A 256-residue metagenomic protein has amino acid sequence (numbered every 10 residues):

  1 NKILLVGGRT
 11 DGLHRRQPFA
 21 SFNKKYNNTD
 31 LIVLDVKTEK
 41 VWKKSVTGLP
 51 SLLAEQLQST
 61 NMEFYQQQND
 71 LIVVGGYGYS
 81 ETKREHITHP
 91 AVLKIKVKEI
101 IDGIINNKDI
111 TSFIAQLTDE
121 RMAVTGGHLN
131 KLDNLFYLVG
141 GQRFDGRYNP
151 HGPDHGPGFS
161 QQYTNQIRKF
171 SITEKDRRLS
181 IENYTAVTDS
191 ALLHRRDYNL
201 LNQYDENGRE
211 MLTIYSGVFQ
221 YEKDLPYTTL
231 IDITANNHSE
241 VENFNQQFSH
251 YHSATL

Functional and structural regions predicted by a protein language model:
N1, E55-F64, T125-L129, R196-L201 (+1 more regions): Beta-propeller and closely related beta-sheet repeat lectin domains
K2, R9-D11, Y77-Y79, Q142-F144 (+1 more regions): Residue-level signature of beta-propeller blades and closely related beta-rich strand-turn architectures in secreted
K2-G7, N69-V74, N134-V139, G208-I214: Entry beta-strands of beta-propeller and related beta-repeat scaffolds
A20-K40, E85-N106, H151-D176, L225-S239: Beta-propeller blade signature
A20-S80: Blade-loop segments of beta-propeller domains
K37-L53, V97-D119, F170-A191, D232-Q246: Blade-edge beta-strand/turn elements of extracellular beta-propeller and related beta-sheet repeat scaffolds
A54-E63, G78-N134, F144-G146: Asp-box/WD-like beta-propeller blade repeats and closely related beta-sheet repeat scaffolds
R143-N149, P153-A254: Beta-propeller domains
